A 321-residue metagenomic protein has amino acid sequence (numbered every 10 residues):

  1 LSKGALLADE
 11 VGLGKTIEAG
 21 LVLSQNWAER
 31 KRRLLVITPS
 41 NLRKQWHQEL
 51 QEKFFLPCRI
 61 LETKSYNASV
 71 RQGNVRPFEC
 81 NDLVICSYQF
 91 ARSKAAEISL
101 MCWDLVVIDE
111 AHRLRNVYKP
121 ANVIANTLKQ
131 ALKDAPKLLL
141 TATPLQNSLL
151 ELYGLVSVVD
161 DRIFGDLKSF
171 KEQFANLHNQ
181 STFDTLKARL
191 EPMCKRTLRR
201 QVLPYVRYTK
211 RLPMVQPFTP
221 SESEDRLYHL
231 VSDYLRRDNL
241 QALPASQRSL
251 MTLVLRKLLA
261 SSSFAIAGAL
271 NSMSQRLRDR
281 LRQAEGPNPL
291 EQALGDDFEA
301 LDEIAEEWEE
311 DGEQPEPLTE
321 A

Functional and structural regions predicted by a protein language model:
S2-A5, R32, D82, A135-P136: Pre-Walker A (Motif I) flank of P-loop NTPase domains
K3-L21: Walker A/P-loop
E10, V22-N26, W46, L155 (+1 more regions): Hydrophobic residues on the short alpha-helix immediately C-terminal to a glycine-rich phosphate/catalytic loop
E10-V11, E110-H112, A142-P144: Conserved Walker B
T16, W27-I124, L167-S181: SF2 helicase/translocase NTPase motor core, specifically the RecA-like lobe 1 inter-motif segment between Walker
G20, E49-Q51, S148-V159, Y228: PAPS/PAP-binding and catalytic site of the sulfotransferase fold
C80, V84-W103, K119-A135, L140 (+2 more regions): Inter-lobe coupling linker of SF2 helicases/translocases
A265, E285-A321: N-terminal accessory segments
